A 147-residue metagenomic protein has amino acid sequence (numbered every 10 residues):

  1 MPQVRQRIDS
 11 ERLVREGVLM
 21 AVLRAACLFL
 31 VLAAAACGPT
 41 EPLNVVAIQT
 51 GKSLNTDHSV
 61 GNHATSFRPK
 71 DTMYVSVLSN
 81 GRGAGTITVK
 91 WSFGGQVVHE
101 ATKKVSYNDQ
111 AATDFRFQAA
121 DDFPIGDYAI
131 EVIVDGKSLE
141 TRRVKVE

Functional and structural regions predicted by a protein language model:
R5-C27: Bacterial N-terminal signal peptides that target proteins for export
A33-A36: C-terminal motif of bacterial Sec signal peptides marking the signal peptidase cleavage site
G38-P69: Short, compositionally biased P/S/T/A/G/V-rich stretches that sit at domain boundaries
T72-N80: Short edge beta-strand/loop segments characteristic of extracellular beta-sandwich folds
V89-F93, V132: Conserved aromatic beta-strand anchor motif in extracellular beta-sandwich/beta-rich domains
V98-N108: Solvent-exposed serine/threonine-rich low-complexity stretches and specific carbohydrate-binding patches
N108-F117: Aromatic sugar-binding surface patches on proteins that engage polysaccharides or sugar-phosphate polymers
A119-V146: Short, exposed beta-strand-loop hairpins at the edges of beta-sheets in extracellular/periplasmic proteins
